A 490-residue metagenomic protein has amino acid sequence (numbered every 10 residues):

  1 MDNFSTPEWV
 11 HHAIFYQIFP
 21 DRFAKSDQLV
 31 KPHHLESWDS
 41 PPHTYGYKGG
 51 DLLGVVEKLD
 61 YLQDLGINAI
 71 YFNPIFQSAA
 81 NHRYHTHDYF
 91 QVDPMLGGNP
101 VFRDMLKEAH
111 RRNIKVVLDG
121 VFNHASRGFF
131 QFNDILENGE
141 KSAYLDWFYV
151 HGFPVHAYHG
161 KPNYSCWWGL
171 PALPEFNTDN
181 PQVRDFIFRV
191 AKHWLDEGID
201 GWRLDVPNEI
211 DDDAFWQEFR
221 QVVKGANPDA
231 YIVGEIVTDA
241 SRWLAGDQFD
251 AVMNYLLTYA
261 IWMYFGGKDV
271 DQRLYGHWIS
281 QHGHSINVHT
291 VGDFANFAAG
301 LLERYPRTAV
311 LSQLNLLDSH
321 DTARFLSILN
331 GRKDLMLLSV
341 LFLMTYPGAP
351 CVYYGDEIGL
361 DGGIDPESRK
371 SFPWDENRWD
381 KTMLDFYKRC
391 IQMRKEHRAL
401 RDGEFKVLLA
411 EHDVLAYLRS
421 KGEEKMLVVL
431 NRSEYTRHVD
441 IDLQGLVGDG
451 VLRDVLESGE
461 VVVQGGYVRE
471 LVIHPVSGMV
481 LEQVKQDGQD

Functional and structural regions predicted by a protein language model:
F4-F15, F19-N68, I75-E197, F219-G225 (+2 more regions): Substrate-binding/active-site clefts of carbohydrate-active enzymes
I14-Y16, I70-F72, V116-L118, W202 (+4 more regions): Hydrophobic faces of well-ordered beta-strands that scaffold small-molecule active sites in alpha/beta enzyme cores
I18, L62, F72, Y89 (+12 more regions): Conserved, mostly hydrophobic/aromatic
D21, G246-D247, A251, G276 (+3 more regions): Aromatic/acidic polysaccharide-binding cleft in carbohydrate-active enzymes
G66-N68, R112-I114, G198-D200, N227-A230 (+3 more regions): Short, well-ordered coil/turn segments that N-cap beta-strands
L106-R112, H124, F129-E140, R189 (+7 more regions): Active-site-proximal helices and loops of the catalytic beta/alpha 8
L408-G445: Carbohydrate-binding surface patches
Q464-D490: C-terminal beta-strand-rich structural cap/linker in extracellular carbohydrate-active enzymes
